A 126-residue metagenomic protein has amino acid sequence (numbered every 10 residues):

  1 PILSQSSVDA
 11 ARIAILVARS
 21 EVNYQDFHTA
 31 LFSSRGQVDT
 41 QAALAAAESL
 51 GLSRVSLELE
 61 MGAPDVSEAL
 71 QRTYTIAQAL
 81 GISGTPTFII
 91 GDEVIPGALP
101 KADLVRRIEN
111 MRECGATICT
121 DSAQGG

Functional and structural regions predicted by a protein language model:
P1-E48, S83, C114, I118-G126: Structural alpha/beta surface segment adjacent to cysteine/selenocysteine redox centers across thiol/disulfide enzymes
L44-G126: C-terminal cap of thioredoxin/glutaredoxin-like
